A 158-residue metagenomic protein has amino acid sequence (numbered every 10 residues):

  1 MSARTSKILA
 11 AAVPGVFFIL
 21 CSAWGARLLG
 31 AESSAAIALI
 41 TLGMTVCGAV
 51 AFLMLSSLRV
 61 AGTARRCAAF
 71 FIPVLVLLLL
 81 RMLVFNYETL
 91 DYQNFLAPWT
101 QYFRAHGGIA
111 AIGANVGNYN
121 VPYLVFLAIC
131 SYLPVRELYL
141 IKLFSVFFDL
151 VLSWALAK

Functional and structural regions predicted by a protein language model:
M1-R81, A155-K158: Start-transfer (signal-anchor) and selected internal transmembrane alpha helices of multi-pass inner/ER membrane
L75, L79, I129, F147-V151: Generic alpha-helical transmembrane segments of integral inner-membrane proteins, especially permease/transport modules
F85, S131, S153-L156: Structural signal for membrane-spanning alpha-helices in multi-pass inner-membrane proteins, emphasizing helix cores
F85-Q101, A114-F126: Extracytoplasmic catalytic/substrate-binding loops of multi-pass membrane glycan-assembly enzymes
A105-A110, A114, V125-F144: Juxtamembrane segments of multi-pass membrane glycosylation machinery that transfer sugars from lipid-linked donors
L140-K158: Transmembrane-helix motifs of polytopic, lipid-linked glycan transferases
